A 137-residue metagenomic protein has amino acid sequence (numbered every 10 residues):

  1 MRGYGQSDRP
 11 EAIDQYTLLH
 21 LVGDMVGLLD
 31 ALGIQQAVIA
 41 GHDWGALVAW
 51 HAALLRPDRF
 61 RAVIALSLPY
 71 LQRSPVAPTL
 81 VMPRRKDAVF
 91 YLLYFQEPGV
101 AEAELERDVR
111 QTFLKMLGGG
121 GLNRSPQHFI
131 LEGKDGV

Functional and structural regions predicted by a protein language model:
Y4-D8, I13-A40, W44-V137: Flexible "cap/lid" subdomain of the alpha/beta-hydrolase fold that forms the substrate-access gate
